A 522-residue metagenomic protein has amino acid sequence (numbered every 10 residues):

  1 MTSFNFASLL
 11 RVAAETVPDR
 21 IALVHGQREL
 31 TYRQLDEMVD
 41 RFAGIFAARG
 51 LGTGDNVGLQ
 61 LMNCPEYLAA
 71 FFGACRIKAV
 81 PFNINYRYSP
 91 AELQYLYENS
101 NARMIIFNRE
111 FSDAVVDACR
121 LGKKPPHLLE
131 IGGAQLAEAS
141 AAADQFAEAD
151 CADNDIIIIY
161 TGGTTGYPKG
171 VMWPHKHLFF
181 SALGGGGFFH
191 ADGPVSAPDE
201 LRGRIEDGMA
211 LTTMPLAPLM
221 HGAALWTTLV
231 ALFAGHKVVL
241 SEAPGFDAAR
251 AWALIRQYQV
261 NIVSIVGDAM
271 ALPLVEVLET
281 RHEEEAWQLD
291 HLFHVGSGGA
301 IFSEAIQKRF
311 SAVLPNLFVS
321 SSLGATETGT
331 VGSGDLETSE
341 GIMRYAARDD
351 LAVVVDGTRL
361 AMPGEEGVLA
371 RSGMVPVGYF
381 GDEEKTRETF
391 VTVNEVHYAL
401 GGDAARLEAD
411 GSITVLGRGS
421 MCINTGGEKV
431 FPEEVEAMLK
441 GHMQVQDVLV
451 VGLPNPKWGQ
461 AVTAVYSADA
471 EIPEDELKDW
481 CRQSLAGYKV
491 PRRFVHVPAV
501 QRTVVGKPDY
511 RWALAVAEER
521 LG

Functional and structural regions predicted by a protein language model:
T2, I21-C64, L68-F72, S89-Q94: Conserved AMP-binding/adenylate-forming core of the ANL superfamily
T31-R33, I156-G193: Conserved AMP-binding A3 loop
A48-R49, R76-A139, A149, A470: Structural core segment of the AMP-binding/adenylate-forming
M62-F82, Y86-P90, E98-M104, L211-T212 (+2 more regions): A short helix-loop-beta submotif of the ANL/AMP-binding
Y88, I105-F107, R256, S372 (+6 more regions): AMP-binding/adenylate-forming catalytic core of the ANL superfamily
A143-G162, G166-M172, R202-T212: Conserved pre-ATP/AMP-binding loop-to-beta segment of ANL
G163, F233-H236, A253, V260-I265 (+2 more regions): Gly/Ser/Thr-rich phosphate-binding loop
S181-P215, M220-I262, R281: Conserved AMP-binding/adenylation subdomain of ANL enzymes
